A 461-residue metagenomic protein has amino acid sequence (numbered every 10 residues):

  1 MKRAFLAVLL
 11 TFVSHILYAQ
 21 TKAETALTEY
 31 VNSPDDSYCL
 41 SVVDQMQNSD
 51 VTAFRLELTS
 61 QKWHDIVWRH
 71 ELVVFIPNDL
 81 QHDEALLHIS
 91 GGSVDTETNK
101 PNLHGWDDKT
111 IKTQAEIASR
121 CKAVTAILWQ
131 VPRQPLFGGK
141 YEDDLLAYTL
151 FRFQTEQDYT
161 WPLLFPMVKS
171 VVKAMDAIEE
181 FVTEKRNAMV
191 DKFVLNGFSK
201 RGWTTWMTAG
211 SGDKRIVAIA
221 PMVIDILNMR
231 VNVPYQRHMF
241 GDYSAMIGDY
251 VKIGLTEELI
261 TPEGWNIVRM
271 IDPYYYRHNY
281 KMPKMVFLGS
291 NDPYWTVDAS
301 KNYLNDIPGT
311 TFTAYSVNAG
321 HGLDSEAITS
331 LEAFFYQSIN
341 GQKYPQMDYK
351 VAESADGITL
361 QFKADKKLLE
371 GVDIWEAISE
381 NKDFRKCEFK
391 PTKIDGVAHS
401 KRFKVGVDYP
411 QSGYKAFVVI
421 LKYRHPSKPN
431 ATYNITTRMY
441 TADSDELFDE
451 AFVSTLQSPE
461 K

Functional and structural regions predicted by a protein language model:
Q20-H82: Catalytic-loop region of hydrolases
E71-P77, H82-S93, N99, T125: Short beta-strand element of the alpha/beta-hydrolase
T96-W106, A115, K122-K169, I226-L227 (+1 more regions): Cap/lid segment of the alpha/beta-hydrolase catalytic domain
Q154-S199: Gly/Ser-rich "nucleophile elbow"/oxyanion-hole loop immediately N-terminal to the catalytic nucleophile in hydrolases
T204, P293-A299, L323-D324: Conserved alpha/beta-hydrolase "acid-adjacent" motif
M207-E257, A314-N318, L323-T329: Hydrolase active-site cap/lid region
Y280, V286-L288: Short beta-strand/loop motif that positions the catalytic acidic residue of the alpha/beta-hydrolase fold
A333-E376, E388-G406: Surface beta-strand/loop "capping" patches
